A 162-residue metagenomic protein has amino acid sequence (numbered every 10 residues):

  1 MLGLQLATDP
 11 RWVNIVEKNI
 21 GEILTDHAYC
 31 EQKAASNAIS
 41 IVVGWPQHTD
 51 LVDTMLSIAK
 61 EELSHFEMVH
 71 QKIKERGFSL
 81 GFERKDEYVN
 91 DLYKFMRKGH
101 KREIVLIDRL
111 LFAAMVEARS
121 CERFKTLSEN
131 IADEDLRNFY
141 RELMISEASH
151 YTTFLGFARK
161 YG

Functional and structural regions predicted by a protein language model:
M1-G162: Non-heme di-metal
